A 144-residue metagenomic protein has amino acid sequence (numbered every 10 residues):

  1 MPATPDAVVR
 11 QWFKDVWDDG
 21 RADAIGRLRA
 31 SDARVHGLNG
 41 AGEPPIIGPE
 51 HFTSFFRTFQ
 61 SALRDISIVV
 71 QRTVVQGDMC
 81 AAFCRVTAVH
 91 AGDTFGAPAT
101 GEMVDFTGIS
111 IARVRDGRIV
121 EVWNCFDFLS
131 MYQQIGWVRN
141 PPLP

Functional and structural regions predicted by a protein language model:
M1-P144: C-terminal and inter-domain tail/linker signature
